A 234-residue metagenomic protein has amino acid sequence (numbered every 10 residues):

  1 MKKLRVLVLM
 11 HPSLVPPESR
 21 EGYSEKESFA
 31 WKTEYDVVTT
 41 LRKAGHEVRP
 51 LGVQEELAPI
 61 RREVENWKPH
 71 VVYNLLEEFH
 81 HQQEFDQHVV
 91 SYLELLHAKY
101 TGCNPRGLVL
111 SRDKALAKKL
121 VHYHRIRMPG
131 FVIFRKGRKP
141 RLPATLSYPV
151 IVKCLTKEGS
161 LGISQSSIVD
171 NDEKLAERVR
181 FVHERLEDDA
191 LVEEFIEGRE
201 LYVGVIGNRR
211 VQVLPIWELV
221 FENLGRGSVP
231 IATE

Functional and structural regions predicted by a protein language model:
M1-T101, P105-R106, S111-R112, Y123 (+1 more regions): ATP-binding N-terminal substructure of ATP-dependent carboxylate-amine bond-forming enzymes
N66-P69, V90-S91, A117-H122, L146-V150 (+2 more regions): Short, hinge-like loop/turn segments at secondary-structure boundaries
V72, T101, P129, I151 (+1 more regions): Structural detector of well-ordered beta-strand residues that form the stable sheet scaffold of enzyme domains
R112-V132: Short, glycine-/small-residue-rich phosphate/pyrophosphate-handling segment
V121-H122, L146-S164, E187-E197: ATP-grasp fold ATP-binding core
G130, V150-R178, E200: Glycine-rich phosphate-binding loop of ATP-grasp-fold ATP-dependent ligases
F131-K136, E193-E197: Short, surface-exposed recognition loops or helix-turn segments adjacent to catalytic cores
D172-E234: Phosphate-binding site of ATP-dependent enzymes
